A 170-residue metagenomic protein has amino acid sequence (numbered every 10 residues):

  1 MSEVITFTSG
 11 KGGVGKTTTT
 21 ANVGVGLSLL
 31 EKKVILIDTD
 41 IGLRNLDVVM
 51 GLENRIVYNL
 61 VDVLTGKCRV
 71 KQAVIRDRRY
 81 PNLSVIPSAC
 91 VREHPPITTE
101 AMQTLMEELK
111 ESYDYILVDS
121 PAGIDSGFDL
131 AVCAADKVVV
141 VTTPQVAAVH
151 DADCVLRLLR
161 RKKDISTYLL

Functional and structural regions predicted by a protein language model:
M1-E3, L30-K33, Y80-P81, S112-Y113 (+2 more regions): Short coil/turn connectors at secondary-structure junctions
E3-T39: Walker A/P-loop phosphate-binding motif and the immediately C-terminal alpha-helix
I5, I37, S84-I86, V139 (+1 more regions): Hydrophobic/aromatic beta-strand patches that form the interior of the parallel beta-sheet core in alpha/beta enzyme
S9, D38, P87-C90, S120 (+1 more regions): Flexible glycine-/small-residue-rich
G12, E93-H94, G123, A147: Glycine-/small-residue-rich active-site loops that bind phosphorylated ligands and cofactors
L36, I116-L117: Walker B beta-strand of ABC/ABC-like P-loop ATPase nucleotide-binding domains, specifically the conserved hydrophobic
I37-E111: P-loop/Walker-type NTP enzyme "switch/lid" segment
T104, E108-E111, Y115, P121-L170: Conserved catalytic-core segment of NTP-binding enzymes
